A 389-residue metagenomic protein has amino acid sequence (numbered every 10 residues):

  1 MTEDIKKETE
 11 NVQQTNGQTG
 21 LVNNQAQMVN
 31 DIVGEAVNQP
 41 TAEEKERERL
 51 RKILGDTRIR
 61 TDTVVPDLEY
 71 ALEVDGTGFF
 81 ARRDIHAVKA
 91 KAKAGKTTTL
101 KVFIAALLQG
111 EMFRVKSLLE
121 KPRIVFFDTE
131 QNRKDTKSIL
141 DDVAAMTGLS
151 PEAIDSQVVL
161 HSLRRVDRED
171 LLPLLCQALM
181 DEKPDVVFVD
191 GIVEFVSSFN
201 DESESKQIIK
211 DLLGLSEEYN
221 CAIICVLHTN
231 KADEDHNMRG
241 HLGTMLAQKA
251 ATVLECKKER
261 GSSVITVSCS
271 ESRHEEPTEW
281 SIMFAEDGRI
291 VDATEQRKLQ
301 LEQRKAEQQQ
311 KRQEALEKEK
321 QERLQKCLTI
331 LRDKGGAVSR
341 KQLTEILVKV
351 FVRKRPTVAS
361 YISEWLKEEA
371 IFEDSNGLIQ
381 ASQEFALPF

Functional and structural regions predicted by a protein language model:
T2-K7, Q13, N23-R47, M180-D181 (+1 more regions): C-terminal regions of RecA-like/P-loop NTPase motor modules
N30-G34, N38-D142, A386-F389: The Walker A/P-loop phosphate-binding site
I85-A87, R123, D185-V186, A222-I224: Residue-level preference for the first positions of well-ordered beta-strands
A87-V88, K93, T98, S203-A293: Phosphate-binding/switch region of NTP-binding enzymes
T99, N132, T136, D167 (+8 more regions): Helical mechanochemical/support elements of P-loop NTPase systems and associated helical scaffolds
K101, A105, C176-M180, L213 (+2 more regions): A structural alpha-helix within SAM-dependent methyltransferase catalytic domains
A106, G110, V143-M146, F195 (+4 more regions): Conserved, well-folded catalytic cores of nucleic-acid-processing and energy-transducing macromolecular machines
L118-N200, Q207, R297, L301: Conserved inter-motif catalytic segment of the P-loop NTP-binding fold
